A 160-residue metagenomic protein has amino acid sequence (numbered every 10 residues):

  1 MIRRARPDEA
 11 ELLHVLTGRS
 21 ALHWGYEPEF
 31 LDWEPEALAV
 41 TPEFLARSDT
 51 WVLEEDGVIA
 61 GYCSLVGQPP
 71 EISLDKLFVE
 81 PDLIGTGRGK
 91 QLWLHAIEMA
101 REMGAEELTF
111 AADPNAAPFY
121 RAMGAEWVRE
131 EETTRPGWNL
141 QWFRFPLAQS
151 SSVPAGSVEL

Functional and structural regions predicted by a protein language model:
M1-V15: A short beta-loop-alpha structural element at the N-terminal edge of CoA-dependent acyl/N-acetyltransferase catalytic
V15-V40: Conserved GNAT-fold acetyl-CoA-binding loop/helix
P42-V52, S73: A short helix-loop-beta-strand connector motif used in the catalytic cores of GNAT acetyltransferases and, in some
D49-G61: Conserved beta-hairpin
V58-V66, S73-F78: Conserved beta-strand in the GNAT
P70, T109-A111, E126-R144: Conserved catalytic-core motifs of GNAT/GCN5-like acyltransferases
L83-H95: Conserved acetyl-CoA pyrophosphate-binding loop and the N-cap/start of the following alpha-helix in GNAT-like
A100-D113: Conserved GNAT acetyl-CoA-binding A-motif
